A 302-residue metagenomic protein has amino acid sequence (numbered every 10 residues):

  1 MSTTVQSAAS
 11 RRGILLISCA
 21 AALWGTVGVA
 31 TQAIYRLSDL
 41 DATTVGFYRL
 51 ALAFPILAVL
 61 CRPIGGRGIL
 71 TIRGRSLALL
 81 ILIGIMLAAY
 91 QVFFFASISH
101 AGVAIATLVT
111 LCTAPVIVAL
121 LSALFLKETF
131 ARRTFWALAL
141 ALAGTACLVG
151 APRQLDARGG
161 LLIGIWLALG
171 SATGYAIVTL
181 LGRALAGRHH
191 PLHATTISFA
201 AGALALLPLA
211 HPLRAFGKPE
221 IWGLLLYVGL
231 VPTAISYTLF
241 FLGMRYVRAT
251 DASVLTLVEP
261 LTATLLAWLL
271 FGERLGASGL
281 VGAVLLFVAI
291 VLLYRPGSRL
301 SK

Functional and structural regions predicted by a protein language model:
M1-F47, A53, I85, A89 (+3 more regions): Glycine-/small-residue-enriched transmembrane alpha-helix faces in small-molecule transporters and effluxers
S2-T4, L50, G150-A151, I221-G223 (+1 more regions): C-terminal-most transmembrane helix of multi-pass membrane proteins
A9-I14, S38-F47, T71-S76, G150-G174 (+2 more regions): Juxtamembrane helix-entry segments on the extracytoplasmic side of multipass membrane proteins
A21, Y48, V92, A106-T113 (+2 more regions): Helix-helix packing/entry segments at the starts of transmembrane helices
S38-A89, I117, T173-L181, T195-L213 (+2 more regions): Transmembrane alpha-helices of multi-pass small-molecule transport proteins
L57, C61, I81, L121 (+5 more regions): Hydrophobic transmembrane alpha-helices of multi-pass small-molecule transport proteins
A58, I64-I105, C147, G229-V247: Specific transmembrane alpha-helical segments of multi-pass solute transporters/efflux pumps, especially DMT/EamA
T110, K127-C147, R158-G164, K218-W222 (+1 more regions): Loop-to-transmembrane alpha-helix entry segments
